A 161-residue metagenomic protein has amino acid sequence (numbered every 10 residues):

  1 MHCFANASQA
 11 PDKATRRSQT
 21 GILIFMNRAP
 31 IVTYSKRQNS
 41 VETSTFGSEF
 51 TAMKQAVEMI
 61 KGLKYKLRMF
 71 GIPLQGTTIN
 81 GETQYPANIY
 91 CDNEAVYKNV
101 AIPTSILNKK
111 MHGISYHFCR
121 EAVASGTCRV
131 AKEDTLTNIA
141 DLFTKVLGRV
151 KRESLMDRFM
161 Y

Functional and structural regions predicted by a protein language model:
M1-C3, I89-Y90: Residue-level marker for buried hydrophobic side chains located in beta-strands that build the well-ordered beta-sheet
C3-F46: RNase H-like nuclease fold core
N39-Y161: RNase H-like nuclease module associated with reverse transcription
